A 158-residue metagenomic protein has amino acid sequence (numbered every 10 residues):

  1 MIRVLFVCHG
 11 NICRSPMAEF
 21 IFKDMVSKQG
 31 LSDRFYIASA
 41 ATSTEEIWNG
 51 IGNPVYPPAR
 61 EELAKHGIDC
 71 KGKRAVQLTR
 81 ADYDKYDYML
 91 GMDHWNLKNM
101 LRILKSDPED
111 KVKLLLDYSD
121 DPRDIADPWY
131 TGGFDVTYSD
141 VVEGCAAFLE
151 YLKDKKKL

Functional and structural regions predicted by a protein language model:
M1-D84, E150-L158: Conserved active-site segments centered on acidic
S15, M92-D93: Replace "coordinates the UDP/GDP/TDP-sugar" with "coordinates nucleotide-activated sugar donors
G52-Y56, D93, C145: A structural signal for well-ordered alpha-helical scaffolds and beta->alpha junctions
D82, Y88, H94-L158: Phosphate-binding/catalytic loops
